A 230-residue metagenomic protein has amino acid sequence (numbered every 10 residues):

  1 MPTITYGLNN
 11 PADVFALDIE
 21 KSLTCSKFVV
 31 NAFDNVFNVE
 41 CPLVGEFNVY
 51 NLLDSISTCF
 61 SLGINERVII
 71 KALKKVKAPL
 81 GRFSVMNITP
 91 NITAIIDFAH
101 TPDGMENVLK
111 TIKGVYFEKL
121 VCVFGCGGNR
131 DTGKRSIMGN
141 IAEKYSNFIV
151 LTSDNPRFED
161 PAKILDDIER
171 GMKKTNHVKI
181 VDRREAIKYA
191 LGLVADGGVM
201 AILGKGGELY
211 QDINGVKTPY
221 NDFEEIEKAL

Functional and structural regions predicted by a protein language model:
M1-F37, P79-R82: Extended acidic/charged loop-beta regions that coordinate divalent cations and stabilize anionic phosphate/carboxylate
P2, T24, D34, D54-G81 (+1 more regions): ATP-dependent carboxylate-amine ligase
T5, L17-I19, V44, A72-K74 (+1 more regions): Residues embedded in well-ordered secondary-structure elements
N9, K21, P42, I88-T89: A short, compositionally biased micro-patch
K27, F47-N48: C-terminal accessory "lid"/substrate-recognition subdomains
N38-E46: A short glycine-threonine-serine/GTX helix/turn-capping micro-motif
N51: Nucleotide/phosphate-binding loop and acidic/charged catalytic motifs in nucleotide-binding or -utilizing enzymes
